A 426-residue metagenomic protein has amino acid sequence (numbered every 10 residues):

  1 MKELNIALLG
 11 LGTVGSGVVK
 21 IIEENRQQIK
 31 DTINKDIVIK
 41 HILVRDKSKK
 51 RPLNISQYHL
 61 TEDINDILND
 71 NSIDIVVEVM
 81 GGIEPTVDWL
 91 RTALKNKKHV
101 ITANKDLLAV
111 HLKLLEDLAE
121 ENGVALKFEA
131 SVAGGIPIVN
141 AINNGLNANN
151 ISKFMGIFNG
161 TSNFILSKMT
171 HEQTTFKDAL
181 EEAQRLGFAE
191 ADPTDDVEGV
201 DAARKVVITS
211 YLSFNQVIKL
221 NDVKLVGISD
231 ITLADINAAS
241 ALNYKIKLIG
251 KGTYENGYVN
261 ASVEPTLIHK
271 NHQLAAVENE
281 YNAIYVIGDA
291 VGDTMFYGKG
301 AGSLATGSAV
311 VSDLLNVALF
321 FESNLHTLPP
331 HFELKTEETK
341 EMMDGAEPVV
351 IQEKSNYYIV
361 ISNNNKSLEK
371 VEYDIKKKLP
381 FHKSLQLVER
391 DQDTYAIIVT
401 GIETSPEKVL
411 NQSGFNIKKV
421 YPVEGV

Functional and structural regions predicted by a protein language model:
M1-K95: N-terminal glycine-/serine-/threonine-rich beta1-alpha1-beta2 phosphate-ribose binding loop of Rossmann-like
D36, P193-D196, V217-K224, F320-F332 (+1 more regions): Flexible, glycine/charged-enriched surface loops at secondary-structure junctions
T86-T92, K105-V132, V139-I142: Rossmann-fold NAD(P)-binding glycine/threonine-rich loop
H99-I101: A short hydrophobic/small-residue beta-strand
E120-D201, I208: Rossmann-like NAD(P)H-binding beta-loop-alpha module
K153-M155, N163-L166, T170, E182 (+3 more regions): Catalytic, metal-anchored helix/loop core of enzyme active sites in primary metabolism
L180-A276, Y281-A283, G302: Substrate-binding/catalytic subdomain of NAD(P)-dependent oxidoreductase enzymes
L314, F320-V426: A conserved regulatory-domain signal marking ACT and ACT-like small-molecule sensing domains and adjacent regulatory
